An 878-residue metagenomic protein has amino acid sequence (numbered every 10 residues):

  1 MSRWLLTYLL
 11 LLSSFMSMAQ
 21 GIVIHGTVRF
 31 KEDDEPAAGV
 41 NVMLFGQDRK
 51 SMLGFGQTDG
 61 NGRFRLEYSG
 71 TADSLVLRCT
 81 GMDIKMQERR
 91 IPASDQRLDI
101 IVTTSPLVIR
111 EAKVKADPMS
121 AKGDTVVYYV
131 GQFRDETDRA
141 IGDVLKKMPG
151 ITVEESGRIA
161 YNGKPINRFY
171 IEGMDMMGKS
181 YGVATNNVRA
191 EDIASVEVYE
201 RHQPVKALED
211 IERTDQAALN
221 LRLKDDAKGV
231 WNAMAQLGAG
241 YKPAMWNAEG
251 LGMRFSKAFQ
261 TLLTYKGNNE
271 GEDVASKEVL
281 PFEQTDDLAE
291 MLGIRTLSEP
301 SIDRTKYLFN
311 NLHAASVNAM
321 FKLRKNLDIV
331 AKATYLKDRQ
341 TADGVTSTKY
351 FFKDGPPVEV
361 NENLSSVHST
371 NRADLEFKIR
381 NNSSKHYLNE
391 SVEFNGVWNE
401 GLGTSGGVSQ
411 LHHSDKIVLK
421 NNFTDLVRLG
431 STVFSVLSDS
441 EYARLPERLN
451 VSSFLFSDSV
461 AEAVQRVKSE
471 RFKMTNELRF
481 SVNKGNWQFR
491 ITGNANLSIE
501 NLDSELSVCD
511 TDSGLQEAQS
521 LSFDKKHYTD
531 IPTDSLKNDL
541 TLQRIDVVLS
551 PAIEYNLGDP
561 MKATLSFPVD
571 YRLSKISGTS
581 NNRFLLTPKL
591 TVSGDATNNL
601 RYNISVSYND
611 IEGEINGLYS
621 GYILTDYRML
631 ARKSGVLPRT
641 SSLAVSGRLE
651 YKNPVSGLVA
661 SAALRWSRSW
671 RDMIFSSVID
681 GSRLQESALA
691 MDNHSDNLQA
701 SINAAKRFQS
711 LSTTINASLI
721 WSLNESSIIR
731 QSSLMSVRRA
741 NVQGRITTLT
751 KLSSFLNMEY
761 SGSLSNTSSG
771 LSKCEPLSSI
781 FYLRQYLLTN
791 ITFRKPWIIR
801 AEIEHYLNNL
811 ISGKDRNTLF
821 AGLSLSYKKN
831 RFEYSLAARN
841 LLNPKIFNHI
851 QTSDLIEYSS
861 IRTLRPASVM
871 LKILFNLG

Functional and structural regions predicted by a protein language model:
Q20, M43, N61-R65, K85 (+18 more regions): Membrane-proximal, glycine/serine-rich, low-complexity loop/turn segments characteristic of large bacterial
T27-A38: Structural motif
F45-S51, S74-R90: A short, solvent-exposed loop/turn motif at the edges and junctions of modular extracellular/periplasmic domains
R49-R63: Short, acidic Ser/Thr/Gly-rich low-complexity loop/linker segments typical of extracellular and cell-surface proteins
E209-I211, V274-L280, T341-V358, N399-S409 (+12 more regions): Outer-membrane beta-barrel translocator domains and adjoining extracellular loop/strand segments of Gram-negative
K242, Y307-F309, N363-S369, V408-I417 (+11 more regions): Replace "Gram-negative outer membrane beta-barrel proteins" with "bacterial and organellar outer membrane beta-barrel
R324-D338, H368-G403, S409-S577, P588 (+5 more regions): Face-selective signature of the C-terminal outer-membrane beta-barrel domain
R745-L764, C774, S778-G878: Conserved C-terminal beta-signal and adjacent last beta-strands/turns of outer-membrane beta-barrel proteins
